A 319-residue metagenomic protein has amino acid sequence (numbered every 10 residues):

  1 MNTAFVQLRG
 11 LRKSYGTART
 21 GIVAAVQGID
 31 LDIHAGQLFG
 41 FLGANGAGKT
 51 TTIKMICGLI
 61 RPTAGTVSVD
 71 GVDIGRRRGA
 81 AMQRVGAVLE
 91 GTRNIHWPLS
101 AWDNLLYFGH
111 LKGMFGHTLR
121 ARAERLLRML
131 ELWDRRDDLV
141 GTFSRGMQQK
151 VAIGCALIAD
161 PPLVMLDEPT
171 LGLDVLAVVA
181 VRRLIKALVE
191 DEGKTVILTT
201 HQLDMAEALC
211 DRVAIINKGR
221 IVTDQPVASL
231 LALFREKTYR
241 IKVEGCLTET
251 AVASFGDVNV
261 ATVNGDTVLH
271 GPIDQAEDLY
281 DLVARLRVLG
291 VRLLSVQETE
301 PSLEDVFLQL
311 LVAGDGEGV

Functional and structural regions predicted by a protein language model:
M1-F5, S14-G28, R78: A short, flexible loop at the N-terminus of ABC-type nucleotide-binding domains that lies
G65-R76, A81-M82: Conserved ABC transporter NBD signature motif
L106, H110, T118-R135: Conserved ABC ATPase "signature" region
D160: Conserved catalytic motifs of ABC-family nucleotide-binding domains
V164-E168: Catalytic Walker B motif of ABC-type/P-loop ATPase nucleotide-binding domains
R183-P272: ABC transporter nucleotide-binding domain
